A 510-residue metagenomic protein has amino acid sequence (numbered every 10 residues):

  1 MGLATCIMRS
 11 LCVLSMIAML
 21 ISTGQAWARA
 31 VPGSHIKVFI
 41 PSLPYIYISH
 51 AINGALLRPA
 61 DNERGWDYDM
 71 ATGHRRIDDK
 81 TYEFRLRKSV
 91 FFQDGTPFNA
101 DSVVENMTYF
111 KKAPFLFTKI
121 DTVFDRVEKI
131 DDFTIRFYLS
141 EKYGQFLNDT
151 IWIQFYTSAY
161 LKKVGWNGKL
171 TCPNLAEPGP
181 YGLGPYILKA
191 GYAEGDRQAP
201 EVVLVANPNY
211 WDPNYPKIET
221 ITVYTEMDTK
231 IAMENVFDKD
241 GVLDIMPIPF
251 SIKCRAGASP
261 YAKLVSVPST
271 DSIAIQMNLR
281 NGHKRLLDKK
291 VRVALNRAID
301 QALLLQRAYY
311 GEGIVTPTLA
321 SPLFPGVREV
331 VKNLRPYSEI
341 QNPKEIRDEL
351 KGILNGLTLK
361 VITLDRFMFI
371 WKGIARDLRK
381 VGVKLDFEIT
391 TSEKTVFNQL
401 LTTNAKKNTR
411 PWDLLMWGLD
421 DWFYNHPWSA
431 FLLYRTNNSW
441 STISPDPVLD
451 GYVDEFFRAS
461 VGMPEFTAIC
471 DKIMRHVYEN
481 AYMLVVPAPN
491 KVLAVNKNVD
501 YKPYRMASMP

Functional and structural regions predicted by a protein language model:
A4, C12, A26, K119-G168: Surface-exposed binding/hinge segments that line and control ligand-binding clefts or catalytic entry sites
P32-D78, R85-R87, E105-T108, Y181-L183: N-terminal lobe/hinge region of extracytoplasmic solute-binding protein
L43, A60-D61, I153-T220, K230-I231: Gly/Pro-rich hinge or "lid" segments in bacterial periplasmic/extracellular proteins
D196-P200, R347-G418, K491: Ligand/substrate-recognition segments at binding pockets and active sites
P208-A256: Ligand-site clamp/hinge motif
R285-G326, F369-I370, M474-V485: Periplasmic-binding protein-like
L305, D386-N398, P427-K497: Extracytoplasmic/peripheral linker and loop segments enriched in polar/acidic and small residues with frequent Thr/Pro
G313-G352, T363-F369: Structural transition elements
